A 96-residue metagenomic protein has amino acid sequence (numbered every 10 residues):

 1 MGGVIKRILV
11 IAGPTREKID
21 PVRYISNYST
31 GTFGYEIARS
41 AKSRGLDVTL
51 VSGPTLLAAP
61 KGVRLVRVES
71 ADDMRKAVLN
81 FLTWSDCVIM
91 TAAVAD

Functional and structural regions predicted by a protein language model:
G2-D96: A cross-family phosphate/adenosyl-ligand binding-site feature
